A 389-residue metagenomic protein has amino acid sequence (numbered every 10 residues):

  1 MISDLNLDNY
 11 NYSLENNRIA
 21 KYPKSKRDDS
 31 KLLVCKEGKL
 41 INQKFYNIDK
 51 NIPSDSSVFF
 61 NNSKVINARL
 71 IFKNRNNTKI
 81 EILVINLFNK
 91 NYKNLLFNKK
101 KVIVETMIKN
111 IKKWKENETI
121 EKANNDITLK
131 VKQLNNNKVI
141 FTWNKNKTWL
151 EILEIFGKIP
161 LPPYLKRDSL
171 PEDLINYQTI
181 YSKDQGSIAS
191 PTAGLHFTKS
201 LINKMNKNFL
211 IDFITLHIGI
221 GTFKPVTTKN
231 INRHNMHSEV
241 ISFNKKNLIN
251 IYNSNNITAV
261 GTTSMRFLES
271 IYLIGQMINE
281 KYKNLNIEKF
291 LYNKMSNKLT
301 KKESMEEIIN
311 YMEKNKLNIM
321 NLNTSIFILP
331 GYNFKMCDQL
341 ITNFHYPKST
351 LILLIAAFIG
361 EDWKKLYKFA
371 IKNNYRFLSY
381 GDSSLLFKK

Functional and structural regions predicted by a protein language model:
M1-K389: Surface-exposed, charge/polar-rich loops and edge strands
